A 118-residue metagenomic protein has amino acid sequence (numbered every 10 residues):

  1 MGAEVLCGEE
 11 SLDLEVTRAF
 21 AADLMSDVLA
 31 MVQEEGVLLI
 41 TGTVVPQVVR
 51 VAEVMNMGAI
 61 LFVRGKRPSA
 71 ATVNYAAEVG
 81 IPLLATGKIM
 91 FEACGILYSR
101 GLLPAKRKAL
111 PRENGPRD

Functional and structural regions predicted by a protein language model:
M1-L12: N-terminal, charge-rich interaction modules
D13-L14, F20-L38, G42-R112, R117: Feature captures the catalytic cores and cofactor-binding loops of soluble hydro-lyases/lyases that act on carboxylate
